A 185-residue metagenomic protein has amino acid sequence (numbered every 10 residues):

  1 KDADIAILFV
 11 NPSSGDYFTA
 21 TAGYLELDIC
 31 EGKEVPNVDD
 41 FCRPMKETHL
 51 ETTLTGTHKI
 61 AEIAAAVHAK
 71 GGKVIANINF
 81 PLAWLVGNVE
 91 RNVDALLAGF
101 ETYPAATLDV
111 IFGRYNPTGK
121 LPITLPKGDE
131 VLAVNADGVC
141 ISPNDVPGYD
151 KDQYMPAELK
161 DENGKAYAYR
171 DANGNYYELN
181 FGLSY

Functional and structural regions predicted by a protein language model:
K1-Y185: C-terminal non-catalytic regions of proteins with extracellular/luminal or membrane-system context
